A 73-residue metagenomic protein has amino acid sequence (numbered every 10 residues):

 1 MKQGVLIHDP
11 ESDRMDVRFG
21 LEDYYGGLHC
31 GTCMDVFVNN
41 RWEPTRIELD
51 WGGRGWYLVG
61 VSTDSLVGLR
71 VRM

Functional and structural regions predicted by a protein language model:
M1-G26: Mixed-charge, Lys/Arg-rich low-complexity intrinsically disordered regions
G4-H8, D35, T45-L49: Assembly/interface hotspot detector across virion components, adhesins/toxins, and nucleic-acid enzymes
D13-L21, M34, R54-L58: Short polybasic amphipathic segments
Y24-V38: Short coil-to-beta transition motif at edge beta-strands of beta-rich domains
R41-M73: Short, compact, well-ordered microdomains
